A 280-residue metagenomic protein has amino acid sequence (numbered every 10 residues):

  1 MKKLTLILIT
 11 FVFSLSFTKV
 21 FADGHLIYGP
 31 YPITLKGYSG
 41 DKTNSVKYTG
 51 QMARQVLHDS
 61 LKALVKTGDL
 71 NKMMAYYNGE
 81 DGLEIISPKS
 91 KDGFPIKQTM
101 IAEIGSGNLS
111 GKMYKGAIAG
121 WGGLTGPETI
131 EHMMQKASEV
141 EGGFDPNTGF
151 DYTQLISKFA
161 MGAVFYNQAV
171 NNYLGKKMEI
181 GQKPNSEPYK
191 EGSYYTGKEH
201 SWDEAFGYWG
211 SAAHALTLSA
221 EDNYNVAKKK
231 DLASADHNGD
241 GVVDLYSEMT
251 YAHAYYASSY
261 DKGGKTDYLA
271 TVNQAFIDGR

Functional and structural regions predicted by a protein language model:
M1-G24: Bacterial Sec-dependent N-terminal signal peptides
D23-R280: Mature extracytoplasmic or organellar-lumen-exposed domains after removal of signal/transit peptides
